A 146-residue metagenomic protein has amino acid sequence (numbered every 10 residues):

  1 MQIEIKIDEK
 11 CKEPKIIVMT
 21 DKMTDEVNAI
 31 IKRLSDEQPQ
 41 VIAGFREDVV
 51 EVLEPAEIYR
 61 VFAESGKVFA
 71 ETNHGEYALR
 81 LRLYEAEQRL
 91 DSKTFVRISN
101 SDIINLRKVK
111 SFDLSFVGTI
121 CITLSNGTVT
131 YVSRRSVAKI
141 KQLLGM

Functional and structural regions predicted by a protein language model:
M1-N28: N-terminal regulatory/sensing modules of transcriptional regulators
E9, K22, D48, L83 (+1 more regions): A broadly conserved detector of short glycine/acidic/proline-rich loop/turn motifs that flank catalytic sites and bind
T20-K22, N126, R134: Short, structured patches in soluble enzyme cores that scaffold and shape functional sites
E26, K139-I140: Phosphate- and divalent-cation-binding pockets in alpha/beta enzyme and binding domains that engage nucleotide-derived
N28-S125, V129: Conserved binding/recognition cores within well-folded domains
K141-M146: Short hydrophobic/aromatic patches at helix-to-coil boundaries
